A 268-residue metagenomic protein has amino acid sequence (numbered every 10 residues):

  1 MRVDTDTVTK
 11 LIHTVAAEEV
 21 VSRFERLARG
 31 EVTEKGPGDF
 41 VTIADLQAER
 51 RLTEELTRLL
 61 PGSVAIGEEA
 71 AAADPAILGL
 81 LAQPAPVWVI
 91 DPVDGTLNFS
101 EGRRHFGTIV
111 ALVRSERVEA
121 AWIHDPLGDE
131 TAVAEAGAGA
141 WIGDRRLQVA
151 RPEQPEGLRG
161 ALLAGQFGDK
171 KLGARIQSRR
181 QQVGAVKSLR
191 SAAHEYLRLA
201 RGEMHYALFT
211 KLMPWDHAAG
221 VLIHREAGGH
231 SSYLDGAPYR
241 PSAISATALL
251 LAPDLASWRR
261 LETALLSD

Functional and structural regions predicted by a protein language model:
M1-V93: N-terminal subdomain of lithium-sensitive/metallo-dependent phosphomonoesterases centered on the IMPase/IPPase/PAP
V20-R23, D45, L56, T96 (+5 more regions): Residue-level signal for inorganic ion chemistry
L46, E69, P92-G95, P126 (+2 more regions): Generic detector of well-ordered alpha-helical packing
G67-E69, D144, R190: Short loop/edge segments at beta-strand edges and connector loops that shape dinucleotide/nucleotide cofactor-binding
L81-W141: DPxDG-like acidic metal-binding loop motif
I142-V149: A structural micro-motif at secondary-structure boundaries
R151-D268: An extended, acidic
